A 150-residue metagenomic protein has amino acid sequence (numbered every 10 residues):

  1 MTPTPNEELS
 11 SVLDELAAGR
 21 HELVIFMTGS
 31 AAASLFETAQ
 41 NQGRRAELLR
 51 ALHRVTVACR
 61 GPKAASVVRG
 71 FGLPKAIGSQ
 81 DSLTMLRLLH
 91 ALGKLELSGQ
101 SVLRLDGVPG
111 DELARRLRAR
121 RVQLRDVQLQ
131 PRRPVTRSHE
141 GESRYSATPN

Functional and structural regions predicted by a protein language model:
M1-N150: Signature of uroporphyrinogen-III synthase
